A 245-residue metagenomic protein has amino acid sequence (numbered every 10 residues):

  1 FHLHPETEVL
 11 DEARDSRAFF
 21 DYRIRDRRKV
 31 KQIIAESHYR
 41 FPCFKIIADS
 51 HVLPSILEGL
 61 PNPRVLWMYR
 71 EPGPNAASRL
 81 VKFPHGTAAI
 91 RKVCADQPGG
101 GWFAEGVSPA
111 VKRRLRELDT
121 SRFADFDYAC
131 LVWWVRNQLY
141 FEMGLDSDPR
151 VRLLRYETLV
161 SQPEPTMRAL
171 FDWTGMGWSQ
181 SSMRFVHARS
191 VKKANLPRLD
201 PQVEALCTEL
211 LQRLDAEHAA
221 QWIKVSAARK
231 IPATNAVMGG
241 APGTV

Functional and structural regions predicted by a protein language model:
F1-H38, H85, Q97, F185-R189 (+2 more regions): PAPS-dependent sulfotransferase catalytic core
T7, F41, P63, R150-V151: Short, conserved active-site loop motifs that form the nucleotide-linked donor/cofactor pocket
R17-F19, H51-L53, G73-S78, P84-H85 (+1 more regions): Short catalytic/ligand-binding loop motif for oxyanion handling, primarily in non-cytosolic enzymes, centered on
S37-S55: Glycine-rich phosphate-binding loop used to anchor ATP phosphates in small-molecule kinases, encompassing both
C43-K45, W67-Y69, L153-Y156: Short beta-strand segments
G59-L80: Conserved phosphate-donor/acceptor-positioning beta-strand/loop module used by diverse small-molecule
T87-S108: Long, charge-dense
F103-L153, T158-V245: PAPS-dependent sulfotransferases, especially Golgi type II membrane carbohydrate sulfotransferases
